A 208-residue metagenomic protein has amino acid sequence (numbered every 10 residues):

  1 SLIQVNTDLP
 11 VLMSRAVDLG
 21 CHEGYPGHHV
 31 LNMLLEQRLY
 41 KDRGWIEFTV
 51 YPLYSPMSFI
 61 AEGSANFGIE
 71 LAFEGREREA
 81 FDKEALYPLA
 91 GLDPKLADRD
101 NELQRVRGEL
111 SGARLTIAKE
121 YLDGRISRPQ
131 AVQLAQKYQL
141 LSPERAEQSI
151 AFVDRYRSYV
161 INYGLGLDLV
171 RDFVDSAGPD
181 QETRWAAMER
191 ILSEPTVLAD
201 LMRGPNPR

Functional and structural regions predicted by a protein language model:
S1-Q4, E36-R43, L140-P143: Active-site-adjacent bridging/hinge elements
V5-C21: Short pre-active-site segment immediately N-terminal to the catalytic Zn-binding motif
N6, R15, T49-P56, D100-Q104 (+2 more regions): Second-shell loop/turn segments in exported
P10, G20, S55-F59, Q104-S111 (+4 more regions): Soluble non-cytosolic domains of exported or imported proteins
L19, E23-M33: Catalytic glutamate of the conserved HExxH
N32-L34, R38-L39, G44-E84: Post-HExxH zinc-binding segment in Zn-dependent metallohydrolases
E62, I69-I150: Long, amphipathic alpha-helical stalk/connector segments used for oligomerization, subunit docking, or mechanical
P129-R208: C-terminal, non-catalytic "cap/extension" segments appended to globular domains
